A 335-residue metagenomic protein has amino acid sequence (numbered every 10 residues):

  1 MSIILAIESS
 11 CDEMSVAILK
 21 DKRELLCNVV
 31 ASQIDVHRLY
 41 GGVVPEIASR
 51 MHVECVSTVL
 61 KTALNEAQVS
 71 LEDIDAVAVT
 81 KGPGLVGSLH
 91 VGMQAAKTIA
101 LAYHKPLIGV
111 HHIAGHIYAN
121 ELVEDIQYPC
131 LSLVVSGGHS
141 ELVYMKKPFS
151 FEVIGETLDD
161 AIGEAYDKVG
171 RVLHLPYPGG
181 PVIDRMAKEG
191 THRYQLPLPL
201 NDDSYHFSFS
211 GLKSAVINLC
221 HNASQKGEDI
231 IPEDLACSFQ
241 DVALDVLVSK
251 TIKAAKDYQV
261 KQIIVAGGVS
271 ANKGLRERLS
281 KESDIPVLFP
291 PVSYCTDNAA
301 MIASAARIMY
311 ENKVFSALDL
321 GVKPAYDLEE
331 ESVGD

Functional and structural regions predicted by a protein language model:
M1, V110-L131: Conserved phosphate-binding catalytic cores of ATP/NTP-utilizing and phosphoryl-transfer enzymes
S2-D73, V79-P83, H116: N-terminal beta-alpha supersecondary unit
M14-L19, S132, S140-Y144: Short beta-strand scaffold segments in enzyme catalytic cores
S70, R185-I263, N272-K281, M309-Y310 (+1 more regions): A contiguous, well-structured pocket-lining segment that forms one wall/lid of small-molecule binding clefts in soluble
L71-K81, Y258-V269, L288-P291: Short glycine-rich phosphate-binding loop at a beta-alpha junction
V79-H104, K273-E282: Short Gly/Thr/Asp-enriched flexible loops that form oxyanion-binding sites at enzyme active sites
G109-V110, L279-I302: Conserved phosphate-binding/catalytic loops in two-lobed NTP-binding clefts
A114, K147-E189, K213-S214, N218-N222: Glycine-rich phosphate-binding loop plus the immediately following alpha-helix
